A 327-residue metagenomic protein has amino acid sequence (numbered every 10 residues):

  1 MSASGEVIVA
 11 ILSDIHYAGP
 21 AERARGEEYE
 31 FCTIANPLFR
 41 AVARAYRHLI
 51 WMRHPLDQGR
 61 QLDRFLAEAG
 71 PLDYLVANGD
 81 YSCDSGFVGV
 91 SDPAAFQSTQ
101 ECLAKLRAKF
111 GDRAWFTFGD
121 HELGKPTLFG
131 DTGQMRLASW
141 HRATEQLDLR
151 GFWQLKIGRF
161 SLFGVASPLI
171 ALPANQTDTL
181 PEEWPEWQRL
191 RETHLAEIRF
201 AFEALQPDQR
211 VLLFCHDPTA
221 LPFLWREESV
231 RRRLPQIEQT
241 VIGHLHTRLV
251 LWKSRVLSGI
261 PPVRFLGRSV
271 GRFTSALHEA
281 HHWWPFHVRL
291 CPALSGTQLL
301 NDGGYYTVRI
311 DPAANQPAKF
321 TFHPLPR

Functional and structural regions predicted by a protein language model:
M1-A10, Q58-P71, C102-R107, T144-G158 (+1 more regions): Short amphipathic alpha-helices and their capping/turn segments at secondary-structure boundaries
M1-P93: N-terminal active-site segment of His-dependent metallophosphoesterases
E6-G19, L38, R159-Q176, L212-H216 (+1 more regions): Active-site-proximal beta-strand elements of phosphoester/diester hydrolases
D14, L75, D80, T99 (+6 more regions): Divalent metal-coordination and catalytic microenvironments
A18-A21, S82-G86, F116-L128, I170-N175 (+3 more regions): Active-site environment of divalent metal-dependent phosphoester hydrolases
N78, R199-L221: Short acidic, glycine-rich surface-loop motifs adjacent to enzyme active sites
V90-A196, L205, R233-Q236, P262-C291 (+2 more regions): Extended active-site neighborhood of metal-dependent phosphoesterases/phosphodiesterases
Q209-R210, P218-Y306, D311-Q316, H323: Long, structured stretches of catalytic cores involved in phosphate-ester chemistry, encompassing
